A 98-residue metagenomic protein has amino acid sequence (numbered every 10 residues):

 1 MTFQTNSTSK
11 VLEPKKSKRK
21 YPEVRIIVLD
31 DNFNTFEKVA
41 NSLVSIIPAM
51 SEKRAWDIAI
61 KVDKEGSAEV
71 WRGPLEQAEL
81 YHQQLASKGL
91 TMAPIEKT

Functional and structural regions predicted by a protein language model:
M1-T98: Terminal domain-initiation and capping elements
